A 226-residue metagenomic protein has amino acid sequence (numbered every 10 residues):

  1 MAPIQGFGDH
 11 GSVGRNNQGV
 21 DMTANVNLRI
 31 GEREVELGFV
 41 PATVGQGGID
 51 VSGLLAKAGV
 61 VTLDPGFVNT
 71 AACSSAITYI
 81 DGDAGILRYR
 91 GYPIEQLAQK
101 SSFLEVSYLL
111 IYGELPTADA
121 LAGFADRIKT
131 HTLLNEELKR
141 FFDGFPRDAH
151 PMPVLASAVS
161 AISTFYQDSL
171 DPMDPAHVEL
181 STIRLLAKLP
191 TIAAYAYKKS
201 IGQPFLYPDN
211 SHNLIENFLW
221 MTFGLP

Functional and structural regions predicted by a protein language model:
G6-D21: Short, Lys/Arg-enriched N-terminal segments with co-localized hydrophobic residues within the first ~10-30 amino acids
T23-P226: Hydrophobic alpha-helical bundle cores within soluble ligand-binding/oligomerization subdomains
